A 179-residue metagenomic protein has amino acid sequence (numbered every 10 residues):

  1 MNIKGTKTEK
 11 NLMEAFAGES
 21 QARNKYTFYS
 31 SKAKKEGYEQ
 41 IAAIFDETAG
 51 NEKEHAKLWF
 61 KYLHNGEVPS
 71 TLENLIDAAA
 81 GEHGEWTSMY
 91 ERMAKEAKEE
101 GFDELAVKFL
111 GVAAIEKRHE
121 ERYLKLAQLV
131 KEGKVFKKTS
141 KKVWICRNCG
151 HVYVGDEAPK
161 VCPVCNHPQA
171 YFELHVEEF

Functional and structural regions predicted by a protein language model:
M1-F179: Non-heme di-metal
